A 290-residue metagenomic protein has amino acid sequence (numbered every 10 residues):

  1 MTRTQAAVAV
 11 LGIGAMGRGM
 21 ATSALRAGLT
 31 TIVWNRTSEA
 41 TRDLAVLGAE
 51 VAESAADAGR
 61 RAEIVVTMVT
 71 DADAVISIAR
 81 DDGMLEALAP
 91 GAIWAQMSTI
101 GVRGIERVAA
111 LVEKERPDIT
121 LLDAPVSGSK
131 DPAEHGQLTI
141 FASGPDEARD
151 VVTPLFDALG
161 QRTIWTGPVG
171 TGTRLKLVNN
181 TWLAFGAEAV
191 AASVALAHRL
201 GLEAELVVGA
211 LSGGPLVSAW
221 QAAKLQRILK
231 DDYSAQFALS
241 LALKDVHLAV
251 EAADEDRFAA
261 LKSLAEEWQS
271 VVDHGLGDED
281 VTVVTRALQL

Functional and structural regions predicted by a protein language model:
M1-M68, A92, M97-S98, K130 (+1 more regions): NAD(P)+-binding Rossmann beta1-loop-alpha1 motif at the extreme N-terminus of oxidoreductases
G12, E205-S212, K262-A265: Beta-strand segments within the central parallel beta-sheet cores of soluble alpha/beta enzyme folds
M20-A21, A40, V108, L155 (+1 more regions): Hydrophobic residues within alpha-helices that form the first helical element adjacent to the glycine-rich loop
A56-I119: Rossmann-fold NAD(P) dinucleotide-binding segment
R80, S98-N180: Rossmann-fold dinucleotide-binding core
H135-A142, I164, P168-L200, G209-A223 (+1 more regions): Active-site-proximal catalytic alpha-helix in oxidoreductases
V217-V281, L290: Interdomain hinge/lid region at the active-site interface of Rossmann-like NAD(P)-dependent oxidoreductases
